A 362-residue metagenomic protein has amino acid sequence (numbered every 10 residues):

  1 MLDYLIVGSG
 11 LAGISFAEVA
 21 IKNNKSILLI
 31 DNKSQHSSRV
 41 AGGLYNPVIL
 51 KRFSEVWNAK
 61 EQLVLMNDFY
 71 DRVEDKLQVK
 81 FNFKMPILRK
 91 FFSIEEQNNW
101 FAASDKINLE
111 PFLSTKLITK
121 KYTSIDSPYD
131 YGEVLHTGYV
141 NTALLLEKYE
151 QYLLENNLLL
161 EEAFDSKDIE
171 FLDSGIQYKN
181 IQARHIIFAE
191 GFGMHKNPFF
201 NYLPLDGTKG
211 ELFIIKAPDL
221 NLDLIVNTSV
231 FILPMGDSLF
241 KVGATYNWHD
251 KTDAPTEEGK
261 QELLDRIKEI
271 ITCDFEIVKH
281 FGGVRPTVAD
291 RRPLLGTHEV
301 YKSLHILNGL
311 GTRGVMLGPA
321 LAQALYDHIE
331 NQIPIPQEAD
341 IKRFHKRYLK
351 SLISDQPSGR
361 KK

Functional and structural regions predicted by a protein language model:
M1-A12: Beta1/beta-strand and adjacent pyrophosphate-binding region of the FAD-binding site in flavoprotein oxidoreductases
L5-V7, I181-G193, A322: Short hydrophobic core segments
I14-N23, L44, I49, K80-N82 (+1 more regions): Active-site substrate-recognition segment that forms the wall of the catalytic cavity or substrate channel
I21-V40: Glycine-rich FAD pyrophosphate-binding loop
L44-T123: Dinucleotide-binding Rossmann-like beta1-alpha1 core, especially the glycine-rich loop that anchors the ADP
K51, E55, V79-R89, T115-K148 (+5 more regions): Helix-loop-beta segment of a Rossmann-like dinucleotide-binding subdomain
F164-I181, I186: Conserved beta-strand-loop-beta-strand element in the redox core of flavoprotein oxidoreductases
K279-K362: C-terminal catalytic lobe of FAD-dependent flavoproteins
